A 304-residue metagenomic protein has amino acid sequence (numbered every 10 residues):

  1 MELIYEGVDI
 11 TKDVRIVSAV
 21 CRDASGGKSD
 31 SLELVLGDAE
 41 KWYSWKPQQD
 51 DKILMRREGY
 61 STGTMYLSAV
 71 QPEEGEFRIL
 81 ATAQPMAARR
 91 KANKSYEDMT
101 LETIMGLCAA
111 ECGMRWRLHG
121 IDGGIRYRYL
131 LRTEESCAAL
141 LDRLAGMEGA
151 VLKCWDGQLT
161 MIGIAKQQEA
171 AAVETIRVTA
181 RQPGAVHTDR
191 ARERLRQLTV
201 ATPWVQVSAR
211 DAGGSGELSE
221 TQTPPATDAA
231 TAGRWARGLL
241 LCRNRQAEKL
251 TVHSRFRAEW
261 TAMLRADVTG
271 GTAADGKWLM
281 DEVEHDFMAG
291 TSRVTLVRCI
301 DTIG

Functional and structural regions predicted by a protein language model:
M1-A88, K249: Assembly/oligomerization scaffold segments
M1-I4, W45, C154-D156, G163-G290 (+1 more regions): Acidic, small/polar-enriched beta strand-loop surface segments
L34, D38, P47-K52, E76 (+7 more regions): A structural signal for the main folded, soluble domain(s) of proteins
L34, N93-R117, R132-D156, M263: Amphipathic, non-transmembrane alpha-helical segments in extracytoplasmic/periplasmic proteins
S44-M55, R89-M99, R177, L264-T269: Extended Gly/Ser/Thr-rich low-complexity repeat segments, especially those forming or decorating extracellular
T64, R78, N93, T251 (+2 more regions): Well-ordered beta-strand positions in beta-sheet-rich domains
V70-A83, K91, D286-C299: Short, solvent-exposed secondary-structure boundary/capping segments
E76, A83-Q84, L118-R192: Short beta-strand-centered interaction patches in the first periplasmic/extracellular domains of large envelope
